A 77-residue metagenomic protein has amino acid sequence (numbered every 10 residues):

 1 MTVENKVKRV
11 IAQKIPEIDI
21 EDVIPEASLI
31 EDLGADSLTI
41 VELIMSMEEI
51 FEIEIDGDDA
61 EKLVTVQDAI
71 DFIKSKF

Functional and structural regions predicted by a protein language model:
M1-I20, K76: Thiotemplate assembly-line natural product biosynthesis machinery
K8, E26, I44: Generic structural marker for isolated residues within well-ordered, non-membrane alpha-helices of soluble domains
I15-G34, E54-K62: Phosphopantetheine carrier-protein modules
S37: Catalytic nucleophile serine of serine hydrolases, specifically the conserved "nucleophile elbow" pentapeptide
I40-K62: Phosphopantetheinylated carrier protein domains
E54-D56, E61-K62, Q67-K76: C-terminal structural segments of small proteins and small subunits
